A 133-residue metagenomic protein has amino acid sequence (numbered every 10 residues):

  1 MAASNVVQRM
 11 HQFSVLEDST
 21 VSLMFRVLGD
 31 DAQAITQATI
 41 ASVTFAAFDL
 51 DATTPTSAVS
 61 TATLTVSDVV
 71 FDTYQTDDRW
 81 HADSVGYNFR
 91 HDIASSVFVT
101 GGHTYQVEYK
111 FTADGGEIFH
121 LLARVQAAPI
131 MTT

Functional and structural regions predicted by a protein language model:
A2-T133: Contiguous segments within soluble domain cores/interaction surfaces
